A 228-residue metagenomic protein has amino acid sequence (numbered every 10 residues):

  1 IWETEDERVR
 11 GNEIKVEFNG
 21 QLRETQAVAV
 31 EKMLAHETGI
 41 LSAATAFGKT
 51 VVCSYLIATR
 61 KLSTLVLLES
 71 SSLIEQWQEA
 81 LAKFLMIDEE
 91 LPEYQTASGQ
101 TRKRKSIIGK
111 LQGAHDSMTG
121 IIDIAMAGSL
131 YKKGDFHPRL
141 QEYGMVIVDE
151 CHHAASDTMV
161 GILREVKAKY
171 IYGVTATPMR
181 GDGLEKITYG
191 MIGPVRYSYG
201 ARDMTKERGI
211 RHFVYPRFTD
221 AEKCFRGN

Functional and structural regions predicted by a protein language model:
W2-S42: Conserved pre-motif I regulatory segment
A43, E150: The Walker A (P-loop) glycine that initiates the GxxxxGKT/S ATP-binding motif of P-loop NTPases
T45-F47, T175: Conserved phosphate-coupling serine/threonine residues in phosphotransfer and NTP-handling enzymes
F47-F84: Conserved Walker A/P-loop ATP-binding site and its immediately adjacent core in helicase/helicase-like ATPase domains
S71-A114: Conserved helix-turn-beta segment of the N-terminal RecA-like "Helicase ATP-binding" lobe in SF1/SF2 helicases
Q112-M145, S156-G161: Conserved helix/coil segment N-terminal to the catalytic DExD/H
G144-M145, H152-T219: Post-DEXD/H (motif II) to motif III coupling segment of the RecA-like Helicase ATP-binding lobe
